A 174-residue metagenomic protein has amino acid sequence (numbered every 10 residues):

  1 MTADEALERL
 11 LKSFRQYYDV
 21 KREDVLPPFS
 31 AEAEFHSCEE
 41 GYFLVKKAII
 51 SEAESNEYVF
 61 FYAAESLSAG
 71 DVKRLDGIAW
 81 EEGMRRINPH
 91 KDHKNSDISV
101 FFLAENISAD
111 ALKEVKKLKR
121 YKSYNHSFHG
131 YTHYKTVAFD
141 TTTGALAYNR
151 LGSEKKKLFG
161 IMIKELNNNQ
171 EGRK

Functional and structural regions predicted by a protein language model:
M1-A64: N-terminal, charge-rich interaction modules
S55-Y58, N95-I98, Y134: Short, surface-exposed beta-edge/turn micro-motifs
E57-R86: A broadly used, surface-exposed interaction patch
F61-L67, A104-I107, T141-T143: Short, flexible beta-strand-to-coil junctions
G70, S108-K113, L146-Y148: Switch/connector loops and helix/strand junctions flanking conserved nucleotide-binding motifs in nucleotide-processing
K73-I78, L112-K119: "Short basic amphipathic alpha-helical interaction patches in structured regions
H90-E114: Nucleic-acid nuclease catalytic cores
L118-K174: Charged, structured surface patches that assemble and position nucleic-acid processing machinery
